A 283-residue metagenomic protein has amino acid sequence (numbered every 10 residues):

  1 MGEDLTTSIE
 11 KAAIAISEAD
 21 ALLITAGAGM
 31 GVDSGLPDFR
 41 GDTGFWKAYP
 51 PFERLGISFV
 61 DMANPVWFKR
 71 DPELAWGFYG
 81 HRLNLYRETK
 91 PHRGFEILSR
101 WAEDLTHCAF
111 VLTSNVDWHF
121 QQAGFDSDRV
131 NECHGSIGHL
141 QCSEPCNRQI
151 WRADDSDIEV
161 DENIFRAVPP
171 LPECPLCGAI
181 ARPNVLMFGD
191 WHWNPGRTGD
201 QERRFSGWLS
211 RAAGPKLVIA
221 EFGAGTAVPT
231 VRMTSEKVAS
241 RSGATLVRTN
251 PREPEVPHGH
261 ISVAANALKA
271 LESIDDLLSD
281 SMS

Functional and structural regions predicted by a protein language model:
M1-S283: Conserved catalytic alpha/beta core of Sir2/sirtuin-type deacylases, generalized to analogous enzyme cores that bind
